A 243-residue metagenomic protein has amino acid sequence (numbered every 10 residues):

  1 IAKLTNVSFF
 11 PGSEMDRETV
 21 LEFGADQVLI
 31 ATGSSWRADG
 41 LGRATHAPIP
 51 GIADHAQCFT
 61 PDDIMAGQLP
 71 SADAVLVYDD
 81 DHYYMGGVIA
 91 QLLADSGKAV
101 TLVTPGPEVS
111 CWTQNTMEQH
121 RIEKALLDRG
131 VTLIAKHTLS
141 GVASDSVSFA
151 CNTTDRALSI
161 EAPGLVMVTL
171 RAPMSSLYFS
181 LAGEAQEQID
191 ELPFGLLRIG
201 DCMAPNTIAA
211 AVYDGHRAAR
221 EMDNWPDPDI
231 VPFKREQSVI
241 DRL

Functional and structural regions predicted by a protein language model:
I1-A38, T60-D63, S71-A72, D95-A185 (+1 more regions): A Rossmann-like FAD-binding core segment of flavoenzymes
K3, F9, R17-E18, R37-S96 (+1 more regions): Glycine-rich dinucleotide-binding loop and its adjacent helix/turn
Y78-L92, S96, E108-Q114, Q119 (+3 more regions): A conserved FAD-binding loop/helix module that cradles the flavin
